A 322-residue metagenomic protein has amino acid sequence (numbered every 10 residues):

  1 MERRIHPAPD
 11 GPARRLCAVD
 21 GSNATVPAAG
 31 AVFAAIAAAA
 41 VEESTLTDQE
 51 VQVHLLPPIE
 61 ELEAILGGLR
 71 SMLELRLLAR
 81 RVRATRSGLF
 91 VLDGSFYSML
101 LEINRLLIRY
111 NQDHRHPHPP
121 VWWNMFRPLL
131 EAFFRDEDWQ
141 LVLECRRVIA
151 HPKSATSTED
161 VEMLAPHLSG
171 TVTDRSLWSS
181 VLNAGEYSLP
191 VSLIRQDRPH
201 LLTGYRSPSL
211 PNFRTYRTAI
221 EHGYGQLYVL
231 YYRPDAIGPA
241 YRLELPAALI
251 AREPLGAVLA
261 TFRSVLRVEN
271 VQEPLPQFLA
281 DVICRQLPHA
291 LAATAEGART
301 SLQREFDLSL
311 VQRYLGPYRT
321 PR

Functional and structural regions predicted by a protein language model:
M1-P9, R14, G68-R322: Long, contiguous domain-sized segments
R14-A24: Two-metal-ion RNase H-like nuclease active-site motif
N23-L62: Acidic, metal-ligating active-site segments
I65: Charge-dense, low-complexity intrinsically disordered segments
